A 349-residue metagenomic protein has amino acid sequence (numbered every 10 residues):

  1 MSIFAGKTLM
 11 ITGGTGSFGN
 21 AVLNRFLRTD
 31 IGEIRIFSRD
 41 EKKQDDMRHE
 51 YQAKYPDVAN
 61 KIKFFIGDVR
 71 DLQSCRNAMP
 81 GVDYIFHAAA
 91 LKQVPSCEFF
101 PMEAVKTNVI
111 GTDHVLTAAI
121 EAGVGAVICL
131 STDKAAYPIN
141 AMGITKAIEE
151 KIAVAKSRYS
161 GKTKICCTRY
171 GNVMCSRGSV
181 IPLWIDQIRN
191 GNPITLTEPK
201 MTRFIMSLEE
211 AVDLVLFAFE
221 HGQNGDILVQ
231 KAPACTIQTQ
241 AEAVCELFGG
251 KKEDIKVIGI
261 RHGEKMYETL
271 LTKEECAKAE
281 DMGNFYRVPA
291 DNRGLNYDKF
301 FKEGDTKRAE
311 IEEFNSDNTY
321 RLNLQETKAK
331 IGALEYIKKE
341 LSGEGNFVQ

Functional and structural regions predicted by a protein language model:
K7-T29: N-terminal Rossmann NAD(P)H-binding glycine-rich loop of SDR-like oxidoreductase domains
T12, M79-A88, C129: Rossmann-fold scaffold of SDR-type NAD(P)-dependent oxidoreductases
D30-K43: Conserved glycine-rich Rossmann-like NAD(P)H-binding loop of the short-chain dehydrogenase/reductase
S38, F65-I66, K106, E198 (+1 more regions): Conserved residues in the N-terminal Rossmann fold of short-chain dehydrogenase/reductase
K63-Y84: Conserved Rossmann-fold cofactor-binding substructure of NAD(P)-dependent oxidoreductases
F64, A104, I165-T168: Hydrophobic/aromatic anchor residues within beta-strands of the central parallel beta-sheet of Rossmann-like
H87, L91-K151, A155: Conserved Rossmann-fold NAD(P)-dependent oxidoreductase catalytic core, especially the SDR/UDP-sugar
E121, K151-N172, S179-Q349: Strand-loop microenvironment adjacent to phosphate/nucleotide-handling motifs in alpha/beta enzyme folds
